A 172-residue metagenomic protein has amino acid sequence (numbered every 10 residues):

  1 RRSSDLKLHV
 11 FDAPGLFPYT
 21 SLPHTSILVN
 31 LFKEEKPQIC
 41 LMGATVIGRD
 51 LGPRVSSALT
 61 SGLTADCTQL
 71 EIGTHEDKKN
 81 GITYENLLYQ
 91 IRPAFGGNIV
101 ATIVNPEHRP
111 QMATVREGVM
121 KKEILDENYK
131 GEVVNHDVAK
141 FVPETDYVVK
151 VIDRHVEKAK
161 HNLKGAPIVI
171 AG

Functional and structural regions predicted by a protein language model:
R1-G172: N-terminal glycine-rich FAD/FM-binding segment characteristic of electron-transfer flavoproteins
